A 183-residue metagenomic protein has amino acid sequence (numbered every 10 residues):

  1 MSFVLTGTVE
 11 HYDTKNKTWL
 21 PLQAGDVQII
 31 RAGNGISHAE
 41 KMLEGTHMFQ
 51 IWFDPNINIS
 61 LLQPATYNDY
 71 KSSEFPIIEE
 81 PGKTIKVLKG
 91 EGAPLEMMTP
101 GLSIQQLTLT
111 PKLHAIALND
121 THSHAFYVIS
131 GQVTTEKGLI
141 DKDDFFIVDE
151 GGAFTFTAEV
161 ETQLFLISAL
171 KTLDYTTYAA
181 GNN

Functional and structural regions predicted by a protein language model:
S2-N183: Jelly-roll (double-stranded beta-helix
